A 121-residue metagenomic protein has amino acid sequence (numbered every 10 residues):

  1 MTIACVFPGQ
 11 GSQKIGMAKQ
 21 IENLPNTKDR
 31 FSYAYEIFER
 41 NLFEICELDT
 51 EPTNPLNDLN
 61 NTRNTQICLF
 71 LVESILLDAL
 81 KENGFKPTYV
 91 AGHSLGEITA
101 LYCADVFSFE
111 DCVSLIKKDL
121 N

Functional and structural regions predicted by a protein language model:
M1-N121: FabD-like malonyl-/acyl-CoA
